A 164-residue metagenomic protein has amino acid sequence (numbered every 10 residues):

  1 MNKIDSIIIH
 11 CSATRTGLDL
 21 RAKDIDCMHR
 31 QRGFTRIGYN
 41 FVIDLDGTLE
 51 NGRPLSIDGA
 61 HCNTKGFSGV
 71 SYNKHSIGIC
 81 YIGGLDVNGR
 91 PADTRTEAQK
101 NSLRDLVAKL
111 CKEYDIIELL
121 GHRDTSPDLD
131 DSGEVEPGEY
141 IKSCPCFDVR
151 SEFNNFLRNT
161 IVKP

Functional and structural regions predicted by a protein language model:
M1-A60: Short, conserved "active-site rim" segments that organize catalytic pockets and cofactor/ligand binding
M1-S12, D46-L49, R53-L55, Y72-I77 (+1 more regions): Basic/polar, cationic surfaces and motifs that engage anionic cell-wall and phosphate/carboxylate ligands
R21-D24, T64-G66, T94, E134: Surface-exposed beta-strand edges and their flanking turn/coil or helix-capping segments
R30-R32, F67-V70: Short Gly/Pro-enriched turn/cap motifs at secondary-structure boundaries
I57-G69: Flexible, surface-exposed loop/gating regions in the mature catalytic domains of secreted/periplasmic hydrolases
